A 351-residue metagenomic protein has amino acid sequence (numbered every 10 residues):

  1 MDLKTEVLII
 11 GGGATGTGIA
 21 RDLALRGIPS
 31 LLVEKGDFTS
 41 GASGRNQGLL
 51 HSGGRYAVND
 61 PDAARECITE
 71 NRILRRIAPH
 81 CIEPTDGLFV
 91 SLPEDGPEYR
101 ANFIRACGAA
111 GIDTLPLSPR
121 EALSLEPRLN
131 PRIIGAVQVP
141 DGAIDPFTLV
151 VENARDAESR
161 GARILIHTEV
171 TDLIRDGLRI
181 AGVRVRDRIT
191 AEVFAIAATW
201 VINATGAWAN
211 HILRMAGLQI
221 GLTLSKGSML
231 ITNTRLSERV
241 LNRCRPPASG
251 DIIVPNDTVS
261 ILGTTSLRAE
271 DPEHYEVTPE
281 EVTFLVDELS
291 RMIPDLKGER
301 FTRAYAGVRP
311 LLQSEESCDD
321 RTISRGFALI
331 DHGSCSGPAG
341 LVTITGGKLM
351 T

Functional and structural regions predicted by a protein language model:
D2-T15: Beta1/beta-strand and adjacent pyrophosphate-binding region of the FAD-binding site in flavoprotein oxidoreductases
L3-T5, T190-W200: Core beta-strand elements of the Rossmann-like FAD/NAD(P) dinucleotide-binding domain in flavoenzyme oxidoreductases
I10, I196-G206: Short hydrophobic core segments
A24-G44: Glycine-rich FAD pyrophosphate-binding loop
G48-L125: Dinucleotide-binding Rossmann-like beta1-alpha1 core, especially the glycine-rich loop that anchors the ADP
V90-R160, L165, D172-R179, D257 (+3 more regions): Flavin (FAD/FMN) cofactor-binding and adjacent substrate-gating region of FAD-dependent oxidoreductase domains
P146, D156, R214, G221-S228 (+3 more regions): C-terminal catalytic lobe of FAD-dependent flavoproteins
N203-G217: Flavin (primarily FAD) binding-site architecture
